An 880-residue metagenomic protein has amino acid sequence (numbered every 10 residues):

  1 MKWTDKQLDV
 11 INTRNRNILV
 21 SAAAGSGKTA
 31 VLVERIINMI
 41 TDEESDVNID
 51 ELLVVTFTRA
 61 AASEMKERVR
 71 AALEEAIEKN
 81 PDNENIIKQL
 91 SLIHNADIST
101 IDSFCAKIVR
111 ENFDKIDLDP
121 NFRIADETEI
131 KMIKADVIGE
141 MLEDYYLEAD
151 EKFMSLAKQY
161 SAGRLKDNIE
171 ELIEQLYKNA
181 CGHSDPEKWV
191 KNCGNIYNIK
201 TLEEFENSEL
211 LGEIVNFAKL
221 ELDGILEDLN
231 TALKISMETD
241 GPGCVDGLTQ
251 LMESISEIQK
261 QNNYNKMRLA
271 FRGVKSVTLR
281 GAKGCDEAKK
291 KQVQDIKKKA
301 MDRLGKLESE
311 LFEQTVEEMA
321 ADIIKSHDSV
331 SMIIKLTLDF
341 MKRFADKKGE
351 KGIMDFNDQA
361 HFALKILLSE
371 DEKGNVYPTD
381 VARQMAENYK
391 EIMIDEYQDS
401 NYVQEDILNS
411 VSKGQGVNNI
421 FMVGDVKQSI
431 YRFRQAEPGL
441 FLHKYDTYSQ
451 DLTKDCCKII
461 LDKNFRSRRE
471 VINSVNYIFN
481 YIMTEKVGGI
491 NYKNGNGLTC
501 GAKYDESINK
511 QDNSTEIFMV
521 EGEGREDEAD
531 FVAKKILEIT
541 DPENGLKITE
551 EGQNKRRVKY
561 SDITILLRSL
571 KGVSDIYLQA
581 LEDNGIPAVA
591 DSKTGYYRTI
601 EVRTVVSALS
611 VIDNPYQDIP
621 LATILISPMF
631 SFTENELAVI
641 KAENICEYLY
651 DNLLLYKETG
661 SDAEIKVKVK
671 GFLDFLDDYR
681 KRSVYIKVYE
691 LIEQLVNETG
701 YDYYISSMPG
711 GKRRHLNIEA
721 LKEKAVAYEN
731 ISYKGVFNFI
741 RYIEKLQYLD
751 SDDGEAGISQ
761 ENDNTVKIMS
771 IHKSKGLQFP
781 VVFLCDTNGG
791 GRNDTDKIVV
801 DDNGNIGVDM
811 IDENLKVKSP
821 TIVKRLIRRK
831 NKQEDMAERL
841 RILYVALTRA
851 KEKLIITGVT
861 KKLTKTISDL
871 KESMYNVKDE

Functional and structural regions predicted by a protein language model:
M1-E67, D126-T128, D136, E143 (+14 more regions): Conserved motor-region signature of P-loop NTPase helicases/translocases
M1-S21, V31, E51-L53, N121 (+7 more regions): Accessory N-terminal region flanking or inserted into the helicase ATPase core in nucleic-acid motor proteins
N15-N17, I49, L53-A60, R70-Y264 (+2 more regions): Conserved ATP-dependent motor core of P-loop NTPases, especially the RecA-like helicase ATPase domain
L32, K107-F113, L311-T315, I333-L338 (+5 more regions): Active-site-adjacent bridging/hinge elements
E51, D167-M354, D455-C456, G585-I586 (+4 more regions): Conserved ATP-driven helicase/translocase motor core recognized via long, highly charged RecA-like/P-loop NTPase domain
I93-A106, Q159-S184, I333-D339, N357-L367 (+4 more regions): Core structural elements
L653-Y656, F672-D674, N803-G804, P820 (+2 more regions): Helicase C-terminal subdomain and adjacent C-terminal extension
R792-Q833: Conserved catalytic motifs of ABC-family nucleotide-binding domains
